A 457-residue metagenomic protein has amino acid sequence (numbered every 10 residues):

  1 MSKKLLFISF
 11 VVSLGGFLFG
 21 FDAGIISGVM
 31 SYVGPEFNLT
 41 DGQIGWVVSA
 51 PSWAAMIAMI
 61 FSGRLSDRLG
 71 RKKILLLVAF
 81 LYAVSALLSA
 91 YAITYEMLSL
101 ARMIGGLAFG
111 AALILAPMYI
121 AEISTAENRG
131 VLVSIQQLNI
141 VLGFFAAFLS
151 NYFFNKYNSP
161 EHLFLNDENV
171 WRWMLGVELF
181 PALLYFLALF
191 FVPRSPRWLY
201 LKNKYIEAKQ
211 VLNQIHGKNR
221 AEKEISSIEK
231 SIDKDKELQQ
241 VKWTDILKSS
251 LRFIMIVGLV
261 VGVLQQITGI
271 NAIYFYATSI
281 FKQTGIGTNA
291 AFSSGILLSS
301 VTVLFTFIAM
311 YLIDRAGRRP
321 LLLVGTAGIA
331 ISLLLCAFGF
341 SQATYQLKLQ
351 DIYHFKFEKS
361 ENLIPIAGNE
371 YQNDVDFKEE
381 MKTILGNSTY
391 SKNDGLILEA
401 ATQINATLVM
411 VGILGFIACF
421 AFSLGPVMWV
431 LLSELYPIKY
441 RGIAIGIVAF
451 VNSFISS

Functional and structural regions predicted by a protein language model:
M1-S457: Transmembrane-helix signature of 12-pass secondary carriers
